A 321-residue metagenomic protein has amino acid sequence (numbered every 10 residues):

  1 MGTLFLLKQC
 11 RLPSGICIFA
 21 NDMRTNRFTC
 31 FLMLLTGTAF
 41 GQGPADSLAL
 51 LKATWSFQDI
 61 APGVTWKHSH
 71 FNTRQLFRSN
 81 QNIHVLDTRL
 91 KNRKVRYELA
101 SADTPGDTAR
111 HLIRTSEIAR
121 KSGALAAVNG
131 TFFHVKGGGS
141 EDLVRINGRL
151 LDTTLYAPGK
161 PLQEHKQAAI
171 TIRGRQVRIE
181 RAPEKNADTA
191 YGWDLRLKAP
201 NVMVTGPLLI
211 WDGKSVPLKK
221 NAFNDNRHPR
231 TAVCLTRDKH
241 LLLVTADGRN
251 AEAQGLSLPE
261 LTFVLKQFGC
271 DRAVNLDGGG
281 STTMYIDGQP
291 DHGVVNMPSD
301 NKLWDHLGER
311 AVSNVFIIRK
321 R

Functional and structural regions predicted by a protein language model:
M1-S47: Bacterial Sec-dependent N-terminal signal peptides
Q42-I172, Q176-I179: Zymogen propeptides
G43-L50, A61, R196, Q267 (+2 more regions): Pepsin/retropepsin-fold aspartyl endopeptidases
N72, L76-Q81, V85, V204-D238: Conserved beta-alpha junction segments in alpha/beta enzyme cores
A100-D107, E184-D188, A246-N250: Short, solvent-exposed aromatic-acidic interface loops
L125-N129, T171, C234, L242-V244 (+2 more regions): Structural recognition of the beta-strand scaffold that forms the well-ordered cores of secreted hydrolase catalytic
G138-K160, L218-L235, H240-F268, S281-R321: Conserved, well-ordered active-site substructure
A157-L208, G213-K220: A substrate-binding/cap region within the structured catalytic cores of diverse enzymes
